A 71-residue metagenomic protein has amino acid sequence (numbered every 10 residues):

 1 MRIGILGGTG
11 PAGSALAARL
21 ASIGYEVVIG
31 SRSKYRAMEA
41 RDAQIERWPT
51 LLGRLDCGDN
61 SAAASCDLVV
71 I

Functional and structural regions predicted by a protein language model:
R2, S22-L68: Conserved N-terminal Rossmann-fold NAD(P) cofactor-binding segment
I5-L6: Hydrophobic Val/Ile/Leu positions in short beta-strands of Rossmann-like dinucleotide-binding domains
T9: Conserved glycine-rich cofactor-binding loop
G13-S14: N-terminal Rossmann-fold NAD(P) dinucleotide-binding loop
I71: Rossmann-like adenosine-cofactor binding region
